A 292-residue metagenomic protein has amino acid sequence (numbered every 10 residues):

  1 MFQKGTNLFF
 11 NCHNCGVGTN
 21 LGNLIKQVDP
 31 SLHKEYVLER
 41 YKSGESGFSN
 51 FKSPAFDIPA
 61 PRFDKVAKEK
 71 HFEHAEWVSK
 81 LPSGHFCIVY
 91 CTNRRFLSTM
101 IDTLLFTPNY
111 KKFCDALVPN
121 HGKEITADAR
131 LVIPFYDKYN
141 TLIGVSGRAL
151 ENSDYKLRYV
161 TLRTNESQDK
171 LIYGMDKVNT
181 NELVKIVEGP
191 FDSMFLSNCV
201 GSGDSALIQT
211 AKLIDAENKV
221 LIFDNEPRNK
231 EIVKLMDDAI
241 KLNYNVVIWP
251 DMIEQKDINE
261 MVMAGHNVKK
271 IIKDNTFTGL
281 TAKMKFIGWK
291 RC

Functional and structural regions predicted by a protein language model:
M1-Q27, N120-A127: N-terminal single-stranded DNA-binding subdomain of primase/primase-helicase replication proteins
L8-G16, N20, Y155, N181-V184 (+1 more regions): TOPRIM fold recognition
V28-L131, Y139, V178, L242 (+1 more regions): TOPRIM metal-binding catalytic domain and adjacent DNA-binding surface shared by DnaG-type primases
D29-P30, L142, M263-H266: A generic structural signal for secondary-structure junctions that act as hinges or helix/strand caps at the edges
F48, V78, L142, K156-Y159 (+3 more regions): Generic secondary-structure boundary/loop-capping signal
K111-N218, E231-V233: Phosphate-handling DNA/RNA-contact segment within nucleic-acid enzymes
